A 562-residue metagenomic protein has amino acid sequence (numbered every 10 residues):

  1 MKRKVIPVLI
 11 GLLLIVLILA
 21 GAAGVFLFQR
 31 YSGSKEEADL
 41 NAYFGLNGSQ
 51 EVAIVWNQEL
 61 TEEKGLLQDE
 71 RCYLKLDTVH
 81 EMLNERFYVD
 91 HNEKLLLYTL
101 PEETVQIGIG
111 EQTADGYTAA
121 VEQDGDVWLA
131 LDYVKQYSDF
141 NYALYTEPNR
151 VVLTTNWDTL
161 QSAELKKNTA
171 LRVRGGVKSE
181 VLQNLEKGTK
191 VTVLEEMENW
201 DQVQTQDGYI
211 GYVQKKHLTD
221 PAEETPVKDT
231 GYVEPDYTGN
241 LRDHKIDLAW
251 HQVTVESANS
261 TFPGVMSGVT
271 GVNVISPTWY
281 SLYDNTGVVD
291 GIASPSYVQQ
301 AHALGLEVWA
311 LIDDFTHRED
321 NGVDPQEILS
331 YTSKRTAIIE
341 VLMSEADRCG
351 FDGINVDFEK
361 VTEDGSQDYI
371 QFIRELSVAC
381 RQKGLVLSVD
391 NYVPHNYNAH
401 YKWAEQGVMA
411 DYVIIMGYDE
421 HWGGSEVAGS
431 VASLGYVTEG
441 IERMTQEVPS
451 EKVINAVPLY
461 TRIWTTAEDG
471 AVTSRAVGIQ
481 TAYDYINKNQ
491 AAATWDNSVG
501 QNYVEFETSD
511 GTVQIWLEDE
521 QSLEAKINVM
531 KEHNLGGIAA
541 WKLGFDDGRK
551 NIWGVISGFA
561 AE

Functional and structural regions predicted by a protein language model:
K2-M197, V227-L241: Primary recognition of N-terminal secretory signal peptides and signal-anchoring hydrophobic helices
G188, W200-T205, V213-Q214: SH3/SH3-like beta-barrel fold
T225-T336: Glycan-recognition patch characteristic of GH18 chitinases/ENGases and related GlcNAc/peptidoglycan-binding proteins
Y232-V233, H317-R318, L459-K526, I556-E562: Glycan-binding loop/region signatures in secreted carbohydrate-active enzymes
D247-H251, N273-P277, V308-I312, I354-V356 (+4 more regions): Hydrophobic faces of well-ordered beta-strands that scaffold small-molecule active sites in alpha/beta enzyme cores
A258-Y283, V341-I354, K526-G537: Catalytic domains of carbohydrate-active enzymes, especially glycoside hydrolases
G271, W279, A337-D368, Y412-V427 (+1 more regions): Active-site groove signature of glycoside hydrolases
N285-I292, E340, E363-K488: Substrate-binding surface in catalytic domains of secreted glycosidases
